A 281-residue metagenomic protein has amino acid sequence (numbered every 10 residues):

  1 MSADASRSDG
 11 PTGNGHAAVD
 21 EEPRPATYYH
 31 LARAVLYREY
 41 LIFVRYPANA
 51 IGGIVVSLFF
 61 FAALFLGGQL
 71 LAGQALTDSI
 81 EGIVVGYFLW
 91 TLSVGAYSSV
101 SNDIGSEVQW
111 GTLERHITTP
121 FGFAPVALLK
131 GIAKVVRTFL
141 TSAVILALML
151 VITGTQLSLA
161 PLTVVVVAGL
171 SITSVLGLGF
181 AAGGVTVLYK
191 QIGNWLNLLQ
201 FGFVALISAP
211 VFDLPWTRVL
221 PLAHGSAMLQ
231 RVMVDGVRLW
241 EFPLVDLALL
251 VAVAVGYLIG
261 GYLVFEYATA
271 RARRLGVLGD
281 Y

Functional and structural regions predicted by a protein language model:
M1-Y281: Hydrophobic transmembrane alpha-helices and immediately adjacent juxtamembrane helices of multi-pass inner-membrane
